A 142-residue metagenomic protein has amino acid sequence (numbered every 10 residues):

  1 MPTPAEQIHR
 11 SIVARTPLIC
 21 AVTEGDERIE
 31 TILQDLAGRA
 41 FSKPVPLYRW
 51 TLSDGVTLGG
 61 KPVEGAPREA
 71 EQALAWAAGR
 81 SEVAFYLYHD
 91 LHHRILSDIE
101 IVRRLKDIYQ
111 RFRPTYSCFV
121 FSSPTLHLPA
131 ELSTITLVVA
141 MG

Functional and structural regions predicted by a protein language model:
M1-G142: ATP/nucleotide-binding catalytic cores
